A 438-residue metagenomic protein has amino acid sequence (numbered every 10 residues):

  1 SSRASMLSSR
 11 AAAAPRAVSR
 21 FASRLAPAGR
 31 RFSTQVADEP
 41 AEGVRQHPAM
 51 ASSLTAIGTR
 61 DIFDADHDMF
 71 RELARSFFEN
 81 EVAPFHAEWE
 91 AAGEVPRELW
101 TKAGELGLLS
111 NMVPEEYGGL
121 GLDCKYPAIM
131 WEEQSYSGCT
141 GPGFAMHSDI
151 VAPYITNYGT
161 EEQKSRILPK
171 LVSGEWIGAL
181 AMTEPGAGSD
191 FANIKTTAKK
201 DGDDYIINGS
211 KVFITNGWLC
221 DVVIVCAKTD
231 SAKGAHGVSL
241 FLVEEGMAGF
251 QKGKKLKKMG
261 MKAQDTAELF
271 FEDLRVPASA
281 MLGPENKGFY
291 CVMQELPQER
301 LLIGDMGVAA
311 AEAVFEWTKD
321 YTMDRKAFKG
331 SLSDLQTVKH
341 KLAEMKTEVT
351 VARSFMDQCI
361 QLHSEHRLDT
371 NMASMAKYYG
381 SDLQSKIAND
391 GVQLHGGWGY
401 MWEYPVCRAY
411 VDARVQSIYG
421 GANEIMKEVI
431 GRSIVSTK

Functional and structural regions predicted by a protein language model:
S1-V18: PEST-like, low-complexity acidic/proline-rich intrinsically disordered segments, predominantly at protein N-termini
S8-S9, F21-P142, I150, Y158-Q163 (+6 more regions): Alpha-helical interface subdomain recognition
L122-D123, D190-A192, N216-C220, G234-G237 (+2 more regions): Short glycine/proline-enriched turns and hinge-like loops at secondary-structure junctions
F144, L171, G186-S189, F213-N216 (+2 more regions): Short Gly/Pro-enriched turn/cap motifs at secondary-structure boundaries
G174-M182: A short, Trp-centered hydrophobic/proline-enriched beta-strand micro-motif
A179, N193-T197, D204, V222-C226 (+2 more regions): Conserved hydrophobic/aromatic beta-strand scaffold that supports enzyme active sites
N193, G246-P277: Flexible, small-/acidic-enriched active-site or ligand-binding loops
N208-K252: A short core secondary-structure module
